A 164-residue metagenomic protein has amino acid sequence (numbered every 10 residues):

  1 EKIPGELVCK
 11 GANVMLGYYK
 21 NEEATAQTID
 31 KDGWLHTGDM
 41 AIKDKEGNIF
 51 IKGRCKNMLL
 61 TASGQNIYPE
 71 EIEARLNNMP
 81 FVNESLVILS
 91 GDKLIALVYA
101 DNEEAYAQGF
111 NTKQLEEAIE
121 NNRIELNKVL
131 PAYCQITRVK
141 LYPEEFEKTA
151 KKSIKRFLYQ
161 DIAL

Functional and structural regions predicted by a protein language model:
E1-I3, A12, G91-K93, E104-T112: Conserved adenylate-forming
K2-T61: Conserved ATP-binding/catalytic segment of the ANL
M40, N78-N102, N127: C-terminal boundary motif of the adenylate-forming
G47, L76, A96, V139 (+1 more regions): Residue-level signal for inorganic ion chemistry
N66, M79-E84, E104-L141: Conserved C-terminal helical docking segment of ANL/AMP-forming enzymes that engages the acyl-acceptor during
P69-N78: Short amphipathic alpha-helix segments
D92, I124-L164: Conserved C-terminal "lid"/linker of ANL adenylate-forming enzymes
